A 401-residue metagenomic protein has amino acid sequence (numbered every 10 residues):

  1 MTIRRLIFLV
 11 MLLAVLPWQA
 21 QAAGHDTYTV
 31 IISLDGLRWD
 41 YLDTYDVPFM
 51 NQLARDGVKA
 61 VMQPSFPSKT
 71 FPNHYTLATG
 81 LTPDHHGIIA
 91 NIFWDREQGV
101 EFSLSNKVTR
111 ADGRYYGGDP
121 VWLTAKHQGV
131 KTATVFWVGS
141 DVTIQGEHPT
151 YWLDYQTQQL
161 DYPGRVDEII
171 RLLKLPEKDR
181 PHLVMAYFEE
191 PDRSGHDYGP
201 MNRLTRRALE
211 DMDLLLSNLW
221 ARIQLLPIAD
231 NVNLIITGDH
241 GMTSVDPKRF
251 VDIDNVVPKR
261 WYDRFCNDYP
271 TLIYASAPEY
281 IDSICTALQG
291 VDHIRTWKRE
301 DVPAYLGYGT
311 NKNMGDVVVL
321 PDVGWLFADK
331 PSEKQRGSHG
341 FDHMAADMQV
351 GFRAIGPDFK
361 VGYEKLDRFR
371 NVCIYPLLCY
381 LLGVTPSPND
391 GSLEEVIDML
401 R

Functional and structural regions predicted by a protein language model:
M1-I7: Bacterial N-terminal signal peptides that target proteins for export
I7-P17: Bacterial N-terminal signal peptides
H25-V30, D56-K59, H85, H127-A133 (+6 more regions): Loop/turn elements at helix/coil->beta-strand transitions in domains of secreted/extracellular proteins
T29-S33, D40, A60-Q63, T76-A78 (+9 more regions): Structural recognition of the beta-strand scaffold that forms the well-ordered cores of secreted hydrolase catalytic
I31, F49, D211-D252, L378: Metal-dependent active-site segment of extracytoplasmic phospho-/sulfohydrolases and closely related
L42-H86: Short, structured active-site-proximal loop/turn typified by the sulfatase FGly-forming signature C/S-X-P-X-R
L81-G199, A328: His/Asp/Glu-rich, glycine-adjacent segments that coordinate divalent cations and/or stabilize oxyanion chemistry on
F265-Y380: Active-site neighborhoods of enzymes that stabilize oxyanions during catalysis
